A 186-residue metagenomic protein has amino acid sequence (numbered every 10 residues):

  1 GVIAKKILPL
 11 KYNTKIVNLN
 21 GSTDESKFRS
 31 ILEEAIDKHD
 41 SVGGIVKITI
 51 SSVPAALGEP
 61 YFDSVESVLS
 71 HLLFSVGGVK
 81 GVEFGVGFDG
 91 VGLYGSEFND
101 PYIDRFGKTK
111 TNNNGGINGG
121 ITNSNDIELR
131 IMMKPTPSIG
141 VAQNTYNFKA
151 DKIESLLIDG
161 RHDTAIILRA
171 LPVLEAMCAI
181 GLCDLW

Functional and structural regions predicted by a protein language model:
G1-T14, S67-H71, N125-T136, A176-W186: Alpha-helical support elements that line or immediately flank enzyme active sites and cofactor-binding pockets
G1-Y61: Glycine-rich, mobile lid/loop segments that gate access to catalytic sites or pores
K5-K6, K11, R29, R105 (+3 more regions): Arginine residue identity/basic-tract feature
K27, P60, S64, V68 (+5 more regions): Conserved active-site and cofactor/substrate-binding residues in soluble primary-metabolism enzymes
H39-V42, V46-I153: Glycine-rich anion/phosphate-binding loop at the beta-strand->alpha-helix junction
T136-W186: Internal helix-turn-beta structural module
